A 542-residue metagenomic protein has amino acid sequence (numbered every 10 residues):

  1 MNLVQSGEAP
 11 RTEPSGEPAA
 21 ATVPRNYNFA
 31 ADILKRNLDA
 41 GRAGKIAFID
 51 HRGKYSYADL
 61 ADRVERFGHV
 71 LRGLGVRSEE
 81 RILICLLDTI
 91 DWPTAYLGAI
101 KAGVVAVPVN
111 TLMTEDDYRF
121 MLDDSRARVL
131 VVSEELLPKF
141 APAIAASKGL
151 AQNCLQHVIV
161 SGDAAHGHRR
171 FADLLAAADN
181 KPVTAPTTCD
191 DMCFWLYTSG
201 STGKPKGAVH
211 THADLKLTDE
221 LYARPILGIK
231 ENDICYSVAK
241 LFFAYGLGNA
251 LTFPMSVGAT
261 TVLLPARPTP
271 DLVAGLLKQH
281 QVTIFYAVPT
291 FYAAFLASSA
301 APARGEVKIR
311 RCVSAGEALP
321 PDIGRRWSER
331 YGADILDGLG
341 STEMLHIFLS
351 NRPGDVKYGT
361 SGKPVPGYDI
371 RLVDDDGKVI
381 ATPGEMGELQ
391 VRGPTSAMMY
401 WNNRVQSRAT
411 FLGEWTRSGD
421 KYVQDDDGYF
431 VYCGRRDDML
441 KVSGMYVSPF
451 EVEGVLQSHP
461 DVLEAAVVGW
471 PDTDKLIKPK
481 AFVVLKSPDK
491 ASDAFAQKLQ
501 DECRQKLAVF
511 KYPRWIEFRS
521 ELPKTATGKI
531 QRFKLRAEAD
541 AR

Functional and structural regions predicted by a protein language model:
G44, H166-G167, A176-Y197, K204 (+1 more regions): Conserved pre-ATP/AMP-binding loop-to-beta segment of ANL
G44-T89, P93-L97, T114-R119, A172: Conserved AMP-binding/adenylate-forming core of the ANL superfamily
S56-A58, P186, C193-L217, G362: Conserved AMP-binding A3 loop
A61-F67, A176, D191-F194, A208-K230 (+4 more regions): Conserved structural elements of the adenylate-forming
M113, L130-V132, F285, G340 (+6 more regions): AMP-binding/adenylate-forming catalytic core of the ANL superfamily
V129, E135-C189, S299: ANL superfamily adenylate-forming
K216-S237, F242-T283, S298: Conserved AMP-binding/adenylation subdomain of ANL enzymes
A259, V282-A287, L296-K357, D369 (+1 more regions): Gly/Ser/Thr-rich phosphate-binding loop
